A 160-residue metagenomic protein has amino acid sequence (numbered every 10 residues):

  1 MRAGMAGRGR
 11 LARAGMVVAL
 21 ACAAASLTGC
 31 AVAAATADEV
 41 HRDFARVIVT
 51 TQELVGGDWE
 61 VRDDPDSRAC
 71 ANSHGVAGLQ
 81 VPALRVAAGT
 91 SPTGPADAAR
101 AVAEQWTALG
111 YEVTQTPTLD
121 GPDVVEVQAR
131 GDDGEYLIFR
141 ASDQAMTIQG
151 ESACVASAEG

Functional and structural regions predicted by a protein language model:
R2-V18: Bacterial N-terminal signal peptides that target proteins for export
A3-R8, G56-C70, Y111-P122: Short glycine-rich, low-complexity/disordered patches
S26-G29: C-terminal motif of bacterial Sec signal peptides marking the signal peptidase cleavage site
A31-A34: Bacterial signal peptide processing site
E39-L84: Compositionally biased P/S/T/G-rich terminal and signal peptide-adjacent segments that lie outside catalytic cores
T90-A153: Extracytosolic low-complexity repeat regions of secreted or lipid-anchored proteins
